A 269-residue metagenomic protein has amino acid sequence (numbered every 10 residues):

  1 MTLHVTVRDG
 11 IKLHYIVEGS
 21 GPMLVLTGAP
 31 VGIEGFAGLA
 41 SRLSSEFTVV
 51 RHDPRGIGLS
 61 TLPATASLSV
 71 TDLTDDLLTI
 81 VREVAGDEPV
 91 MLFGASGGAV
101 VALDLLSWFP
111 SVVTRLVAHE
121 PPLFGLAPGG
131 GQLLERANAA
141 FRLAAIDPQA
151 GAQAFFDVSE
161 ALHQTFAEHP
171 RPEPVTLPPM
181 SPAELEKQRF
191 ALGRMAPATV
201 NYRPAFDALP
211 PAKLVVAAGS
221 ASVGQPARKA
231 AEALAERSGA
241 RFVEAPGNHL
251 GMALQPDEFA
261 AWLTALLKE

Functional and structural regions predicted by a protein language model:
H4-T61: Conserved HGGG/HGGXW glycine-rich cap/lid loop of the alpha/beta-hydrolase fold
V50, G56-M91: Active-site loop/oxyanion-hole signature of alpha/beta-hydrolase fold enzymes
D53-I57, P122, P246-N248: Short beta-to-alpha linker loops that shape the active-site pocket of alpha/beta-hydrolase fold enzymes
I80, L143, V158, W262-E269: C-terminal alpha-helix
E88-A127: Conserved hydrolase catalytic core segment
A118, P122-P148: A catalytic-pocket lid/entrance helix-loop region that shapes and gates access to the active site across common
R136-A139, L143-A233, R237-R241: Alpha/beta-hydrolase
A245-A260: Catalytic histidine-centered segment of alpha/beta-hydrolase-like enzymes
